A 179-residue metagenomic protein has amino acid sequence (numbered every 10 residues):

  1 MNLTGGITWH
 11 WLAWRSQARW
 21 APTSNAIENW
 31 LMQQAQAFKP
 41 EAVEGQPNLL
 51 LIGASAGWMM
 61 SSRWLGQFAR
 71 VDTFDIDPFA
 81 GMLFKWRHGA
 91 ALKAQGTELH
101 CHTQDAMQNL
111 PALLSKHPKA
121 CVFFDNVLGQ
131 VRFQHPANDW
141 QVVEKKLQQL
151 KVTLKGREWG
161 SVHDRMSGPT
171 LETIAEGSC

Functional and structural regions predicted by a protein language model:
M1-E44: Class I SAM-dependent methyltransferase Rossmann-like catalytic core, especially the SAM/SAH-binding loop
E44-G57: Conserved class I S-adenosyl-L-methionine
S55-F68: Conserved SAM-binding loop of SAM-dependent methyltransferases across substrates and taxa, primarily the Class I
D77: Conserved SAM/SAH-binding beta-strand->alpha-helix loop
K85-K116: S-adenosyl-L-methionine
S115-H117, A137-W159: A short glycine-rich, Lys/Arg-flanked "PGG" loop and its adjoining helix->strand segment in the class I
K119-N138: A short SAM/SAH-binding and catalytic strip from SAM-dependent methyltransferases
R157-C179: Conserved class I S-adenosyl-L-methionine
